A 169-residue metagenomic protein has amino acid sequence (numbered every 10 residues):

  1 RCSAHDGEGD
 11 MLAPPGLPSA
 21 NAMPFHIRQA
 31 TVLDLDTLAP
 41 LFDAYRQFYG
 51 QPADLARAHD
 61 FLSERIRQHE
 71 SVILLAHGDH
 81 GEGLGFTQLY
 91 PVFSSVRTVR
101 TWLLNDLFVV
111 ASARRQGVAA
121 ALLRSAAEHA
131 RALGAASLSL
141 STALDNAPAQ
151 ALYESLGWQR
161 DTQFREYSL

Functional and structural regions predicted by a protein language model:
M11-L33: Conserved N-terminal entry element of GNAT/NAT acetyltransferase domains
F25, Q29-D36, P40-V99, N105 (+3 more regions): Acetyl-CoA-dependent GNAT
N105, V110, A143: Residue-level recognition of the GNAT/N-acetyltransferase active site
V109, R115-E128, A151, S155: Conserved acetyl-CoA-binding loop-helix of GNAT-fold acetyltransferases
A120, L144-Q163: Conserved active-site alpha-helix within GNAT-family acetyltransferase domains
A136-A149, S168: Conserved beta-strand-loop-alpha-helix junction that forms the acyl-donor binding cleft
